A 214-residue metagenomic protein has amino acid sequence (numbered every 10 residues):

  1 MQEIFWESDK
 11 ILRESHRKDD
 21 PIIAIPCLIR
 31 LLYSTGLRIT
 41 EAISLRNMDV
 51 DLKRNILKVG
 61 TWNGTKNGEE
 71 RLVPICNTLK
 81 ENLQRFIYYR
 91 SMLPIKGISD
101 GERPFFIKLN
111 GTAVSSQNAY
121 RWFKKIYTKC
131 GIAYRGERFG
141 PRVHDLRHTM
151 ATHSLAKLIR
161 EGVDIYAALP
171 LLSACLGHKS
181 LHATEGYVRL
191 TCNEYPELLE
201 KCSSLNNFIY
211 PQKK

Functional and structural regions predicted by a protein language model:
M1-K214: Conserved catalytic core of the tyrosine transesterase superfamily
